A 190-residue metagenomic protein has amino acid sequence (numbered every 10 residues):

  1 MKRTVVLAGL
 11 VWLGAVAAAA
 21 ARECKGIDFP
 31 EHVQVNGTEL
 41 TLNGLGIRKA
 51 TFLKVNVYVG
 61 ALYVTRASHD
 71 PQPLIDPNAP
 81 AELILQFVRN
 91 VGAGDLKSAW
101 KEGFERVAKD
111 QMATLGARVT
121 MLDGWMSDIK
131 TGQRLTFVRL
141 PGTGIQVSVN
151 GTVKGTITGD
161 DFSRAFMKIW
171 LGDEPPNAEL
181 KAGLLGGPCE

Functional and structural regions predicted by a protein language model:
M1-V6: Bacterial N-terminal signal peptides that target proteins for export
G14-A18: N-terminal signal peptide c-region/cleavage motif recognized by signal peptidases
A21-I75, D110: N-terminal secretory signal peptides
E31-V33, G144-V147: Short polybasic amphipathic segments
R66-G142: Mid-length scaffold segments of soluble, non-membrane domains
V149-G151: Short strand-turn-strand beta-turns centered on an Asx-Gly dipeptide
K154-L180: Flexible glycine-rich active-site/ligand-binding loops centered on an Asp-His dyad
E179-E190: Cysteine/selenocysteine-centered motifs that mediate thiol-based redox chemistry or coordinate metal-sulfur cofactors
